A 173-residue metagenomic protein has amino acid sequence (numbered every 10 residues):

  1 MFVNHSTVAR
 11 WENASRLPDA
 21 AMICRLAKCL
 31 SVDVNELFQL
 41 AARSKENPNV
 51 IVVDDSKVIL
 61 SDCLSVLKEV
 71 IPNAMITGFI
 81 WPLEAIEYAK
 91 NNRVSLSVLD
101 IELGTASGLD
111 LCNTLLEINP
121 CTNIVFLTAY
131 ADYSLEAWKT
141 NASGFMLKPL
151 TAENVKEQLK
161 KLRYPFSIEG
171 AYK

Functional and structural regions predicted by a protein language model:
A21-E36: DNA major-groove recognition helix of helix-turn-helix/homeodomain DNA-binding modules
K57-T77, E117: Two-component/phosphorelay signaling modules centered on CheY-like receiver
G78-L96: Acidic, metal-coordinating helix/loop segments flanking the phosphotransfer/catalytic sites of two-component signaling
D100-I101: Active-site residues of response regulator receiver
G104: The feature encodes the CheY-like receiver
L109-C121: Short amphipathic alpha-helix used as the core "switch/output" element in two-component signaling
L150-L159: C-terminal output helix
